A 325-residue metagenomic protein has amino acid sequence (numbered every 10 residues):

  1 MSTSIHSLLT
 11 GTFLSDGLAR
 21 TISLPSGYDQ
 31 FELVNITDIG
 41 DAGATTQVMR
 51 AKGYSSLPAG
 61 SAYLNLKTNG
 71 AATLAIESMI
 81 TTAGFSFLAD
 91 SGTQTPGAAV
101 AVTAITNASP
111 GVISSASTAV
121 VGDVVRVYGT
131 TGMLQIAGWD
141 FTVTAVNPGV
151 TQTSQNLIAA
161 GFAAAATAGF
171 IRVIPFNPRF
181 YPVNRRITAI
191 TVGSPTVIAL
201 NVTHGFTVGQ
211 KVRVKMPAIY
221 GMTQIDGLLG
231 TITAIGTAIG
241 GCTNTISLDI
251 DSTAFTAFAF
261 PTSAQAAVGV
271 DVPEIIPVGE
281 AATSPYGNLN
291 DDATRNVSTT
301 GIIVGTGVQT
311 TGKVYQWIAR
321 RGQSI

Functional and structural regions predicted by a protein language model:
S2-T95, N177-R179, V270-I325: Surface-exposed molecular-recognition determinants
F85-S324: Small/polar beta-strand repeat architecture
